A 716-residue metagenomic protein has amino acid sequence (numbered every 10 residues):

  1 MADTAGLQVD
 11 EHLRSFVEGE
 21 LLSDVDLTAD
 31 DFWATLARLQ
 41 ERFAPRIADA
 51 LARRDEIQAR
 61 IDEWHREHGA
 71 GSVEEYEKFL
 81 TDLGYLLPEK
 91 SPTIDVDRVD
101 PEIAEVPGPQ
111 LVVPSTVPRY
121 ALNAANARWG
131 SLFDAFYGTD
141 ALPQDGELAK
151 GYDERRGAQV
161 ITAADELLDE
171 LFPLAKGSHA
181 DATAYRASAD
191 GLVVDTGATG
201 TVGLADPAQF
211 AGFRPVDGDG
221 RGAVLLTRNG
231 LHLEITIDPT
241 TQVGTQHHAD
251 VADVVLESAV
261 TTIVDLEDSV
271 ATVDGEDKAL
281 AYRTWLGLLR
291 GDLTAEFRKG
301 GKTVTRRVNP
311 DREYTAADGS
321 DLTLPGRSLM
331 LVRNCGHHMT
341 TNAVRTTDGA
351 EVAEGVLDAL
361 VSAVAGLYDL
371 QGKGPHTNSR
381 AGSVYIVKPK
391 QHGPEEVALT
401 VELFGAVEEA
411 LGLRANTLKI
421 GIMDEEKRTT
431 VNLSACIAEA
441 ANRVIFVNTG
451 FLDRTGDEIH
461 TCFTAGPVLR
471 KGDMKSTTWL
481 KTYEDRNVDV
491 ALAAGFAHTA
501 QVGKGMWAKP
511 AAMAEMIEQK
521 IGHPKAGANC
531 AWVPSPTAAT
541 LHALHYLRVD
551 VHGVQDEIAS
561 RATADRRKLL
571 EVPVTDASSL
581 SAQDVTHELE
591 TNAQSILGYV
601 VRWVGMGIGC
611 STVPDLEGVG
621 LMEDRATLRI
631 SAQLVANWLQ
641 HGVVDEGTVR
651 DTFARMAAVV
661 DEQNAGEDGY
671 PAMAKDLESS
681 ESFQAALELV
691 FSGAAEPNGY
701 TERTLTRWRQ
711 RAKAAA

Functional and structural regions predicted by a protein language model:
M1-A70, E74, K78-L87, I94: N-terminal-proximal low-complexity accessory segments that begin disordered and transition into the first
A2, E77-K78, D82-L399, A406-L413 (+1 more regions): Catalytic alpha/beta active-site cores
D3, L7, L22, D26 (+12 more regions): Hydrophobic alpha-helical scaffolding
T4, L13, E354-G355, N378 (+4 more regions): Catalytic or ion-translocation cores adjacent to nucleophile or general acid/base/metal-coordination motifs in diverse
Q8, H12, F16, L27 (+20 more regions): Generic recognition of stable, solvent-exposed alpha-helical segments in well-folded globular domains
H12, F16, E20, T35 (+15 more regions): Generic, well-ordered alpha-helical scaffold segments in large soluble proteins
L22-L27, R42-D49, E63-A70, Y85-E89 (+15 more regions): Intrinsically disordered or highly flexible coil/loop and linker segments, enriched in small and charged/polar residues
E77-T81, Y85-G138, L142-A149, D153 (+6 more regions): Acidic, glycine-enriched catalytic cores built around paired aspartates
